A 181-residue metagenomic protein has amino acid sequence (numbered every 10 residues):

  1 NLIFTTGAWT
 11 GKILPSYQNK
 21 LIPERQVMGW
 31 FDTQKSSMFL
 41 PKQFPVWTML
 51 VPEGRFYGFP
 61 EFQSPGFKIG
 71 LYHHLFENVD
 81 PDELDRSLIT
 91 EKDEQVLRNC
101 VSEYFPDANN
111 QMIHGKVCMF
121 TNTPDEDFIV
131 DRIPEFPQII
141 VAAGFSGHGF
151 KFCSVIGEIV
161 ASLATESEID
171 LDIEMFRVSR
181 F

Functional and structural regions predicted by a protein language model:
F4, A8-E135: Active-site substrate-recognition segment that forms the wall of the catalytic cavity or substrate channel
N99-F181: C-terminal catalytic lobe of FAD-dependent flavoproteins
